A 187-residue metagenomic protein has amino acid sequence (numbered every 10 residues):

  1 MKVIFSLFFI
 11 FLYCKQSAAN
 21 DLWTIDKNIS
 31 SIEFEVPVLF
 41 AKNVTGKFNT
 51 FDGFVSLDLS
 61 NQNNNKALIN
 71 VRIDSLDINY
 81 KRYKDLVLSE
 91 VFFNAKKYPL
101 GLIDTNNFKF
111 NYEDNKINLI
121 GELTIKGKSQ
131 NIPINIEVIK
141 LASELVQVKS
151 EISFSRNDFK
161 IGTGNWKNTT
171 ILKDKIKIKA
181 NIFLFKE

Functional and structural regions predicted by a protein language model:
I4-Y13: Sec-dependent N-terminal signal peptides
A18-E187: Low-complexity, acidic/polar, glycine-enriched regions of mature
